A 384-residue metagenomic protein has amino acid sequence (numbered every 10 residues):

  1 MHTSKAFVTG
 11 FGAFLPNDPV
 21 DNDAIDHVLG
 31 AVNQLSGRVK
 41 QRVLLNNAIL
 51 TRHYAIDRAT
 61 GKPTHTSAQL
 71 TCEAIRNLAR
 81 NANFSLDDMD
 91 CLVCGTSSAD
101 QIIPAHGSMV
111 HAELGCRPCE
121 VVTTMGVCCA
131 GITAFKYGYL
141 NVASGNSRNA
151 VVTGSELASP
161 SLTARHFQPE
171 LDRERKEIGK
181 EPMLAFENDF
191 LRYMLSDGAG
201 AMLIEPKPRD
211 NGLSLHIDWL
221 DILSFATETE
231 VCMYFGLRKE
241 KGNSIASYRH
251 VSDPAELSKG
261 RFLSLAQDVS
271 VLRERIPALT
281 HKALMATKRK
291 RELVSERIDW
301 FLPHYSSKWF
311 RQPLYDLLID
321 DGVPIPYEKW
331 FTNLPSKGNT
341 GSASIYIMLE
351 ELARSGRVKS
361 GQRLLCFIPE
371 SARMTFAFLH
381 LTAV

Functional and structural regions predicted by a protein language model:
M1-T64, E181-E274, P369, H380-V384: Condensing-enzyme catalytic core mediating Claisen C-C bond formation in acyl metabolism
T9-G12, M125, A150-E156, I204 (+1 more regions): Short beta-strand segments
P19-N22, I103-A105, K136, S161-F167 (+2 more regions): Short acidic, glycine/serine/threonine-rich loops at helix termini
Q41, S98-M109: A structural motif shared across PLP-dependent enzymes of the aminotransferase-like
A68, C72, S98-A99, A112 (+4 more regions): Claisen-condensing/thiolase-fold acyl-transfer catalytic domains that form or cleave C-C bonds in fatty acid
D87-G95, S295-H304: Short glycine-rich phosphate-binding loop at a beta-alpha junction
N146-P169, F225-M233: Acyl-CoA/ACP chain-elongation machinery
S161-A185: Short, flexible helix-coil linker/hinge segments at the edges of structured domains or between repeats
